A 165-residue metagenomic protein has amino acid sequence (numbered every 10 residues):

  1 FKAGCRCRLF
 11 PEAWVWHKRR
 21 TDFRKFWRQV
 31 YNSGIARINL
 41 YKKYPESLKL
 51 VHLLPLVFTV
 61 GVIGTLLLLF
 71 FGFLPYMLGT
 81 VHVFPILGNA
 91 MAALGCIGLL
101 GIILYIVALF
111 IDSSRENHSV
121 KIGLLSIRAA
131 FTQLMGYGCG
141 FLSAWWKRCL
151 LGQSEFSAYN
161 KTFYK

Functional and structural regions predicted by a protein language model:
F1-L48: Catalytic donor/gating beta->alpha subdomain of glycosyltransferases that bind UDP-sugars
W27, K42, K49, S143 (+2 more regions): Short linear functional motifs in flexible/disordered or boundary regions
L50-V57: Select subsegments of transmembrane alpha-helices in polytopic membrane proteins, especially boundary-proximal
F58-L150: Membrane-embedded multi-pass helical conduit in multi-pass membrane proteins, especially envelope-biosynthetic
C149-K165: Short linear elements at protein peripheries
